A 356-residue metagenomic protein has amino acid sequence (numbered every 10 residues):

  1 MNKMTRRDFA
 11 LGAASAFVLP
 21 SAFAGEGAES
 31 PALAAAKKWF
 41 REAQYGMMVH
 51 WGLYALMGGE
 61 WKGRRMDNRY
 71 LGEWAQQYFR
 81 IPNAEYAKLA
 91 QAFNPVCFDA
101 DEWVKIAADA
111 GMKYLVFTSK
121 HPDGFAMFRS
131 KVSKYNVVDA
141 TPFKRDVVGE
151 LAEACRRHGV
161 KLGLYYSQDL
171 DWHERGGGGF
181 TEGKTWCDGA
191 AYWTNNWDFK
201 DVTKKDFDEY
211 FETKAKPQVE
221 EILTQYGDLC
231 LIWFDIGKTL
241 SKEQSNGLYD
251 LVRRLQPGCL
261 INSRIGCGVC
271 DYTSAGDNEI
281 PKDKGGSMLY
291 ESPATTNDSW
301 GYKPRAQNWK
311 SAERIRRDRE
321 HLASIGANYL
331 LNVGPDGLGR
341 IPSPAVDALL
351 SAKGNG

Functional and structural regions predicted by a protein language model:
M1-N2, L331: Generic cytosolic/nucleocytoplasmic N-terminal low-complexity/intrinsically disordered segments
N2-D8: Twin-arginine (Tat) signal peptide motif
D8-G25: N-terminal export signals
G25-G356: Mature catalytic domains of secreted/periplasmic carbohydrate-active enzymes
